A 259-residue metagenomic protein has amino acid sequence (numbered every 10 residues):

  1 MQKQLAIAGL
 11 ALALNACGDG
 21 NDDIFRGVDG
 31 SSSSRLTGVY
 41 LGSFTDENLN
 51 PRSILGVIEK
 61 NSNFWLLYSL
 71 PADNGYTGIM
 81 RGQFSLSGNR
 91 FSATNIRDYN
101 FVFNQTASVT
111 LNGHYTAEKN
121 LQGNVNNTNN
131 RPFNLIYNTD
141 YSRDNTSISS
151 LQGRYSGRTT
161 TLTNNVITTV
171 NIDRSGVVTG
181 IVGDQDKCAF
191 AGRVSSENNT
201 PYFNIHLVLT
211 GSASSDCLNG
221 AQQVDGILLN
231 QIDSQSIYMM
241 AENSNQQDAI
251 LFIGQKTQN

Functional and structural regions predicted by a protein language model:
Q2-A8: Sec-dependent signal peptide recognition, specifically the positively charged N-region followed immediately by
A13-A16: C-terminal motif of bacterial Sec signal peptides marking the signal peptidase cleavage site
G18-N21: Bacterial signal peptide processing site
D29-I54, N120-V166, T179, Y238 (+1 more regions): Tryptophan-anchored aromatic micro-motifs
D46-N89, T161-S212: N-terminal glycine/threonine-rich, aromatic-flanked beta-hairpin/loop signature
G56, G82-F84, L111-Y115, F190-N198 (+2 more regions): Extended lipid/amphipathic-ligand handling interfaces
S92-V109, N204-D225: An anionic, turn-rich surface loop/hairpin at beta-sheet edges that serves as a generic interaction/coordination patch
S215-N259: Hydrophilic extracytoplasmic domains
